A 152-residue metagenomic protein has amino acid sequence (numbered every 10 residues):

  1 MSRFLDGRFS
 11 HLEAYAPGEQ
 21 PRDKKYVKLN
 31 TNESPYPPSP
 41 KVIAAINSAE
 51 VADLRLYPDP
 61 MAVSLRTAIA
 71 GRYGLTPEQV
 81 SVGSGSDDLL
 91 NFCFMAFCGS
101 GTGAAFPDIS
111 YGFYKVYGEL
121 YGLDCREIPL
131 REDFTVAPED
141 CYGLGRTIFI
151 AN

Functional and structural regions predicted by a protein language model:
M1-L56, G143-L144, I150-N152: N-terminal "arm"/small-domain region of PLP-dependent enzymes with the aminotransferase-like
L54-N152: Conserved core of the PLP fold type I
